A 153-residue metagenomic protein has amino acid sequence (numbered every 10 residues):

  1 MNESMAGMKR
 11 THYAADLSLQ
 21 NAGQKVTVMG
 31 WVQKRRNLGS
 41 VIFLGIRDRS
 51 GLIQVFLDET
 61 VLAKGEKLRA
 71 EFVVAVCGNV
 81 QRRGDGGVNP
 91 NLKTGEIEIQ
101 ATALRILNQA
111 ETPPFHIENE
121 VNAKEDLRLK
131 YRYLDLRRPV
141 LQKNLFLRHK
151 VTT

Functional and structural regions predicted by a protein language model:
M1-T153: Class II aminoacyl-tRNA synthetase catalytic cores and aaRS-like
